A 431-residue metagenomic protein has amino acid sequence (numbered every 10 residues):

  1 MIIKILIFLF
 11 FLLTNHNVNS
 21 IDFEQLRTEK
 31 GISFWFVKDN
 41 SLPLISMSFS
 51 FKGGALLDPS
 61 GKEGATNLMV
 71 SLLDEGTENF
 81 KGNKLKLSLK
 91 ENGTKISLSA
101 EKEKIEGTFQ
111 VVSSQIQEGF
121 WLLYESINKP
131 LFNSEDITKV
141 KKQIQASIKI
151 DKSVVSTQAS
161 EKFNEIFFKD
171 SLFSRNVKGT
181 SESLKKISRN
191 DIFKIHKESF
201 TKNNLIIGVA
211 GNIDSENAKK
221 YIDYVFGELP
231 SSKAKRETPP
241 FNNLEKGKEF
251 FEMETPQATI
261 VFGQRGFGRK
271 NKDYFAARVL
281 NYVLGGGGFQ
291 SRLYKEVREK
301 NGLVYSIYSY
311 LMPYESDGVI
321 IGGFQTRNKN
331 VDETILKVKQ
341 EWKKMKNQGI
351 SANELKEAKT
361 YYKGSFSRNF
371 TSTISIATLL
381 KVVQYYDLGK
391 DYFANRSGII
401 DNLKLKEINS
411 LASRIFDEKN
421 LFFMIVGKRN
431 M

Functional and structural regions predicted by a protein language model:
K4-T14: Sec-dependent N-terminal signal peptides
N19-P43: N- or domain-start disorder-to-order transition segments that initiate the globular core
V37, L42-M69, G82-N128, S156-E182 (+6 more regions): M16 family metallopeptidases and their MPP-like homologs
G76-N79, N128-E135: Short, polar/flexible loop-turn hinges at active-site or ligand-entry regions and domain interfaces
S99-E103, I137-T138, N242: Short, glycine-/polar-rich solvent-exposed loops and beta-turns at beta-strand/coil boundaries
K169, S174-V177, K202, I206-G268 (+1 more regions): An aromatic/glycine/proline-enriched structural segment found at the starts of mature extracellular/organellar domains
